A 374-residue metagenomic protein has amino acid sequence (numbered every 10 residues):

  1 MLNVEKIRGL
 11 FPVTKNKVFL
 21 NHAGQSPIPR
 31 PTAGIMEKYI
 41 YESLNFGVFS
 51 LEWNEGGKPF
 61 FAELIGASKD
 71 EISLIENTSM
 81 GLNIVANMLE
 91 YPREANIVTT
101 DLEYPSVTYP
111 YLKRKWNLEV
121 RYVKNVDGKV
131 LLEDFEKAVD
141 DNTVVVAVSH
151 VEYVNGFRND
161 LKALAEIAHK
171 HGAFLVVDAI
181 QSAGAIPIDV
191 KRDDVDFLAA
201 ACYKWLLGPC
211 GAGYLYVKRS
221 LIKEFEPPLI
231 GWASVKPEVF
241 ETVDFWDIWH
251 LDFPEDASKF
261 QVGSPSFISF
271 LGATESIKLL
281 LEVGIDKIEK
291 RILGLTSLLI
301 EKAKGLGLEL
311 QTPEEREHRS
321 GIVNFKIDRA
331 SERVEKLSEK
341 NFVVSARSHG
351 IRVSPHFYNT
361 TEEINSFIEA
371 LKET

Functional and structural regions predicted by a protein language model:
M1-T374: Pyridoxal 5′-phosphate
